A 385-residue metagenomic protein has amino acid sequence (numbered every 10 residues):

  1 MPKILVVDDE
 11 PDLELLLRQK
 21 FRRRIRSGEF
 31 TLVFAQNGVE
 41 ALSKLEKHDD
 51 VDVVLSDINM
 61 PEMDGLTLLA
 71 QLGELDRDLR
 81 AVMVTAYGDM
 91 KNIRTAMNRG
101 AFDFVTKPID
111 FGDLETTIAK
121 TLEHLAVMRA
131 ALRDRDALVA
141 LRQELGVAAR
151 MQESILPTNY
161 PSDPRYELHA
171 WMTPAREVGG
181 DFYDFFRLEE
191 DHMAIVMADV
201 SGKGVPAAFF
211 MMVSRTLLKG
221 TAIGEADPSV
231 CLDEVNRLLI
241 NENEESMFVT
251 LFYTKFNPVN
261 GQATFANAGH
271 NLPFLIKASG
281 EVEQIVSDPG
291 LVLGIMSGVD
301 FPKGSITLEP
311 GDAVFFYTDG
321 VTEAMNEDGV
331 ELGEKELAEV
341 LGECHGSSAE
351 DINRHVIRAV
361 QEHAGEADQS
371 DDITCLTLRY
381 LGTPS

Functional and structural regions predicted by a protein language model:
D8, D57, T85: Active-site residues of response regulator receiver
P11-V33: Two-component/phosphorelay signaling modules centered on CheY-like receiver
R18, F34-V53: Acidic, metal-coordinating helix/loop segments flanking the phosphotransfer/catalytic sites of two-component signaling
N37-E40, D64-T67, T85-G88: Acidic catalytic/metal-coordinating carboxylates
S43, L66-D78, T95: Short amphipathic alpha-helix used as the core "switch/output" element in two-component signaling
M60: Receiver (REC) domain active-site loop signature in two-component systems and cognate sites in sensor histidine kinases
R133-F315, G365-S385: … and, occasionally, acidic/histidine-rich disordered N-termini of signaling adaptors
